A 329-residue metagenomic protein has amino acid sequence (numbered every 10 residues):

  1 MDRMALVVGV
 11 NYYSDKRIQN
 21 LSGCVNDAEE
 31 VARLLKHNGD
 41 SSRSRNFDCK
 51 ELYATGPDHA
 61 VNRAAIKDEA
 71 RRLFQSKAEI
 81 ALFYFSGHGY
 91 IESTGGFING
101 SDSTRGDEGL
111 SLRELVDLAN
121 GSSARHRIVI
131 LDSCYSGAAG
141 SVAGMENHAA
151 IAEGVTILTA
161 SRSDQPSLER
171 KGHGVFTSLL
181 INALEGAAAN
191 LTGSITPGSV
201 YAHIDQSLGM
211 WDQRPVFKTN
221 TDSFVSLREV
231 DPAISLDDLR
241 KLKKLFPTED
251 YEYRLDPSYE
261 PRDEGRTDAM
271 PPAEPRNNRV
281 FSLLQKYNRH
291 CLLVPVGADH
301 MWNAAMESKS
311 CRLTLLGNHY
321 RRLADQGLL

Functional and structural regions predicted by a protein language model:
A5, A189-A273, E307-H319, L323-Q326: Caspase-like cysteine protease fold
G9, L35, R127-K218: Active-site-proximal C-terminal subdomain of hydrolase catalytic domains
N11-Y13, S86-Y90, S136: Short glycine-rich anion-binding loops that position phosphate/pyrophosphate groups of nucleotides and phosphorylated
S14-R33: Glycine- and acidic-residue-enriched helix-capping/strand-helix junction motifs
S22-N26, S42, A54, D58-V61 (+2 more regions): A short, glycine/acidic-enriched catalytic loop
A28, A32-E79: Functional beta-strand-loop-alpha-helix junction segments that form "active/interaction loops" within catalytic
A273-P295, S308: Short amphipathic alpha-helical interaction segments
G297-M306: Short, Lys/Arg-rich nucleic-acid/phosphate-binding segment
